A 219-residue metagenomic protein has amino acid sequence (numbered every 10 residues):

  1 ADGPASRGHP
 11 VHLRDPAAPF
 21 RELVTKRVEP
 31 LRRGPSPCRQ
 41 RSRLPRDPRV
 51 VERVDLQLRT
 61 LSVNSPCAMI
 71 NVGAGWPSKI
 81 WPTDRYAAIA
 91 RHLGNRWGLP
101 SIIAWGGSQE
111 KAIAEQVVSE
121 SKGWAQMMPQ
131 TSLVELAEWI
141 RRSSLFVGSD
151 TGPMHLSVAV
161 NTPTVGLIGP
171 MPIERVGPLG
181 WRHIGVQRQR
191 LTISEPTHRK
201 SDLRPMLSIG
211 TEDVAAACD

Functional and structural regions predicted by a protein language model:
A1-D219: Catalytic machinery of carbohydrate-active enzymes, primarily nucleotide-sugar-dependent glycosyltransferases
